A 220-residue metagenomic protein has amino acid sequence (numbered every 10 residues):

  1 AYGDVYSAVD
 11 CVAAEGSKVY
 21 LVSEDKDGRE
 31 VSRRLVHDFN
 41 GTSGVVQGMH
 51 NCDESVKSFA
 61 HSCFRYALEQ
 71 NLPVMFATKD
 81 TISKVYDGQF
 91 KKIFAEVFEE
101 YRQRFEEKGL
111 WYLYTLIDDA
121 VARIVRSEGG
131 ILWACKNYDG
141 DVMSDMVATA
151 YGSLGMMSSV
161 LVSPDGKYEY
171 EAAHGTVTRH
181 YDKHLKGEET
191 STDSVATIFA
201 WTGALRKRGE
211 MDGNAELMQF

Functional and structural regions predicted by a protein language model:
A1-V31, V45, Y138, V142: N-terminal glycine-rich phosphate/adenylate-binding segment common to multiple enzyme folds
Y2, T81, D119, N137-D141 (+1 more regions): Short, glycine-/Ser/Thr-/acidic-enriched flexible segments
Y2-G3, S7, H61-L72, A95-E107 (+3 more regions): Generic secondary-structure signature for well-ordered alpha-helical cores
Y6-C11, V85-F90, I124-S127, S144-A148: Short acidic, glycine/serine/threonine-rich loops at helix termini
C11-K18, F90-V97, A150-V160: A glycine- and small-aliphatic-rich helix-loop capping segment at beta-alpha/alpha-beta transitions that lines
S23-R29, R34-T115: Glycine-rich phosphate/diphosphate-binding loop of Rossmann-like nucleotide-binding domains
T115-A122: Short acidic loop-to-helix transition motifs that present clustered carboxylates
I124-Q219: Glycine-rich phosphate/nucleotide-binding loop
